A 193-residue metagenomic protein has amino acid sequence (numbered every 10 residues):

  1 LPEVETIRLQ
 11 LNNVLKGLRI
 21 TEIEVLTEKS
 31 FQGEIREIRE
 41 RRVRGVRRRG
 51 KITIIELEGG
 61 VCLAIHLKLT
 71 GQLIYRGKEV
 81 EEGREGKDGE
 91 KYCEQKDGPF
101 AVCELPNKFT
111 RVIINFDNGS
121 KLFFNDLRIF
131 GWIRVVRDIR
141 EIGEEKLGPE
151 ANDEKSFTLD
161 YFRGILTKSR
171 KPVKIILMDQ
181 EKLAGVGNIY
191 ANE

Functional and structural regions predicted by a protein language model:
L1-V61, L67, K78, E94 (+2 more regions): Extended, highly charged segments
L57, A191-E193: Generic hydrophobic alpha-helical membrane-span motif
L63-G185, Y190-A191: Phosphate/anion-contacting hairpin/loop surfaces
